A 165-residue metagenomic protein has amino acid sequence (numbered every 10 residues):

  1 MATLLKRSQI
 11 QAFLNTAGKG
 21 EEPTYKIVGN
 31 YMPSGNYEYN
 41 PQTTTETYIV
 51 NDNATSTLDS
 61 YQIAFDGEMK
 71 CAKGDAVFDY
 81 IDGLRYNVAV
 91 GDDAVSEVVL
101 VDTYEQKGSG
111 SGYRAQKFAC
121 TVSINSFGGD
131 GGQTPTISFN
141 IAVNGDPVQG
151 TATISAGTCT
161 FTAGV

Functional and structural regions predicted by a protein language model:
M1-K73, V122-P135: Solvent-exposed edge beta-strands and adjacent loop segments that serve as assembly or binding interfaces
P23, G29, G35-Y37, E46 (+6 more regions): Intrinsically disordered, low-complexity segments enriched in small/polar residues
M32-P33, Y37, V101-Q149: Short beta-strand and beta-hairpin "edge-sheet" elements
D52-K117, Q149-I154: Extracellular/virion structural assembly segments
T151-V165: Intrinsically disordered, low-complexity terminal/linker regions enriched in Pro/Ser/Gly and acidic residues
